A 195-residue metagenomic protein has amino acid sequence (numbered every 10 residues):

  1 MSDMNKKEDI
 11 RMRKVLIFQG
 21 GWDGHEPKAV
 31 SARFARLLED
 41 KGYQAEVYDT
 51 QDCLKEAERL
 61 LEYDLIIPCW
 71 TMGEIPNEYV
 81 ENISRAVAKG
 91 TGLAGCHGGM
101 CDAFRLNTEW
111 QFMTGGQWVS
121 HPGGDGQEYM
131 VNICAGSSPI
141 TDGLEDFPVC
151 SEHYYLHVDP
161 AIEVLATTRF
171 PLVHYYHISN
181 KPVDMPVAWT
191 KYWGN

Functional and structural regions predicted by a protein language model:
N5-I17, D23-D102: Helical hinge/lid and interdomain linker segments adjacent to catalytic or ligand-binding clefts that mediate domain
A29-V30, L106-E109, Y176-I178: Short aromatic-enriched loop/helix-cap "lid" or pocket-rim segments at secondary-structure transitions that line
L38, V119, G124-G194: Catalytic beta-strand/loop cores that center a nucleophilic Ser/Cys/Thr and support acyl-enzyme chemistry
E62-D64, T114, I162: Short, well-ordered alpha-helix to beta-strand connector turns
E74-G143: A glycine-rich, often tryptophan-bearing local segment used as a flexible ligand/cofactor-contacting loop or short
